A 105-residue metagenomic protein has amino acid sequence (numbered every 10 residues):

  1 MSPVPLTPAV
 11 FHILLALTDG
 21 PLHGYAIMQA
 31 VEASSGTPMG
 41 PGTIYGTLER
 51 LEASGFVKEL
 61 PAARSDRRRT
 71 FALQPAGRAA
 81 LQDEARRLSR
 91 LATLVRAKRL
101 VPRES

Functional and structural regions predicted by a protein language model:
S2-T43, R64: N-terminal helix-turn-helix DNA-binding core of bacterial DNA-binding proteins
A16-D19, A80, R87: Histidine kinase transmitter module recognition
A33, S65, L81-Q82, R86: Surface-exposed, Lys/Arg-rich phosphate-binding patches that contact polyanionic backbones
I44-L51: Basic amphipathic alpha-helical segments that dock to polyanions
E52-R67, A72: Beta-hairpin "wing" of winged helix-turn-helix
Q82-S105: Amphipathic alpha-helical dimerization/coiled-coil segments that flank or bridge DNA-binding/regulatory modules
